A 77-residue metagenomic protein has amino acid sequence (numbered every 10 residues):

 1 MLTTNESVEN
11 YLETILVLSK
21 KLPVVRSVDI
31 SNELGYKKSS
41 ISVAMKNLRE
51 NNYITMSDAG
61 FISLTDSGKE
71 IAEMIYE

Functional and structural regions predicted by a protein language model:
M1-L2, I62: Helix-turn-helix-type domain boundary/helix-start signal
L2-Y36: N-terminal helix-turn-helix DNA-binding core of bacterial DNA-binding proteins
T14, S40, T65: Ser/Thr-centric signal marking residues that sit in or immediately flank functional binding/regulatory motifs
L18, N51, I71: Change "in soluble alpha/beta enzymes" to "in soluble alpha/beta proteins
I30, I41-N51: Basic amphipathic alpha-helical segments that dock to polyanions
R49-A59: A short, conserved structural fragment
G60-Y76: Basic, amphipathic "hinge/linker" alpha-helix immediately C-terminal to the N-terminal HTH DNA-binding motif
